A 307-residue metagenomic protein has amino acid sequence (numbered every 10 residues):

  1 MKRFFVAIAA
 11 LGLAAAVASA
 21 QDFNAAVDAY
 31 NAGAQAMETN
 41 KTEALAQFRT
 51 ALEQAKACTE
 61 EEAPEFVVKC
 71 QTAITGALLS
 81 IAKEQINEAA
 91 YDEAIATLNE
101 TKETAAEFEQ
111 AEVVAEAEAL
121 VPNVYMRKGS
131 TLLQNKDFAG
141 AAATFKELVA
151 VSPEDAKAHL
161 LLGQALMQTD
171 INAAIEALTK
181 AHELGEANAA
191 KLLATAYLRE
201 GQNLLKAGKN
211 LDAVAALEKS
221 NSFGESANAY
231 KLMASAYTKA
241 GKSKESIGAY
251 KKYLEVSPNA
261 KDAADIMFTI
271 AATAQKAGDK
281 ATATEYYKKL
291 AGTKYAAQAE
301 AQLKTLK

Functional and structural regions predicted by a protein language model:
K2, V6, L13, V17-K83 (+3 more regions): N-terminal leader/linker segments that initiate helical-solenoid repeat arrays
A34, K83, S130, Q164 (+4 more regions): Residue-level recognition of tetratricopeptide repeat
T39, E88, K128, N135 (+4 more regions): Structural motif corresponding to the intra-repeat A-B loop/turn of tetratricopeptide repeats
A51, C58, T101, E147-L148 (+4 more regions): Canonical positions in the second alpha-helix
E61, C70, A77, Q110-A111 (+6 more regions): TPR alpha-solenoid repeat register
A73, S80, L120, R127 (+6 more regions): Canonical tetratricopeptide repeat
A106, P153, E186, G224-E225 (+2 more regions): Short coil turns that delineate tetratricopeptide repeat
